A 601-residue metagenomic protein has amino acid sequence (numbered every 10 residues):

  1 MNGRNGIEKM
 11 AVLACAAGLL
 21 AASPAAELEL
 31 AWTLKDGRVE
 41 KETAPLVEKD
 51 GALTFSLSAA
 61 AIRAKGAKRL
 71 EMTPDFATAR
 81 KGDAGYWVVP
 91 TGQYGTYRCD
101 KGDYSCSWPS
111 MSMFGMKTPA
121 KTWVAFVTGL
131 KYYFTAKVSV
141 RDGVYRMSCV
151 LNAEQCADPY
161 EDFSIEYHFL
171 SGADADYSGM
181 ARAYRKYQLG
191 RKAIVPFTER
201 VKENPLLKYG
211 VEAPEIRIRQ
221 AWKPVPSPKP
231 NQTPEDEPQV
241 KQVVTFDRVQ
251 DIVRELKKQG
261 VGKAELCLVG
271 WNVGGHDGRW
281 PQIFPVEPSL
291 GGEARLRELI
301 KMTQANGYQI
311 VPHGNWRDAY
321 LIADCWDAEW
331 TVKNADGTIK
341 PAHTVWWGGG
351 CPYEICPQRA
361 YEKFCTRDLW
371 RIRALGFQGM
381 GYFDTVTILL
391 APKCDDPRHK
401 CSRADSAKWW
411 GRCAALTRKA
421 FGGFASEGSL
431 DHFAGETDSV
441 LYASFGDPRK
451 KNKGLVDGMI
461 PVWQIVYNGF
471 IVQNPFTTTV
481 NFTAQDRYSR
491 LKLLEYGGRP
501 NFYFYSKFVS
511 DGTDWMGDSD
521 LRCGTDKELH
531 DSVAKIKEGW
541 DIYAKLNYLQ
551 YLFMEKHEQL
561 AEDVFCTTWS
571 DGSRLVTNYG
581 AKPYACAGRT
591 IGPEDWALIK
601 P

Functional and structural regions predicted by a protein language model:
N2-A11: Bacterial N-terminal signal peptides that target proteins for export
L13-S23: Hydrophobic h-region of N-terminal signal peptides that target proteins for export in Gram-negative bacteria
P24-E265, Q309, D595-W596: Carbohydrate-recognition beta-sandwich/jelly-roll modules in extracellular/periplasmic carbohydrate-active proteins
A64-G66, G275, A319, A585-C586: Intrinsically disordered, low-complexity acidic/polar segments
A79-K81, Q259-G262, A305-G307, A414-F424 (+1 more regions): Structural alpha-beta junctions
M111-S112, P119-L130, G275-H276, I322-A323 (+2 more regions): Short Asp/Glu-rich motifs
S148, A153-D174, E235-Q239, W316 (+4 more regions): Active-site-proximal substrate-binding groove within the catalytic cores of carbohydrate-active enzymes
E212-F364, Q378-Y382, T387-R398: Aromatic-lined carbohydrate-binding/catalytic grooves of carbohydrate-active enzymes
